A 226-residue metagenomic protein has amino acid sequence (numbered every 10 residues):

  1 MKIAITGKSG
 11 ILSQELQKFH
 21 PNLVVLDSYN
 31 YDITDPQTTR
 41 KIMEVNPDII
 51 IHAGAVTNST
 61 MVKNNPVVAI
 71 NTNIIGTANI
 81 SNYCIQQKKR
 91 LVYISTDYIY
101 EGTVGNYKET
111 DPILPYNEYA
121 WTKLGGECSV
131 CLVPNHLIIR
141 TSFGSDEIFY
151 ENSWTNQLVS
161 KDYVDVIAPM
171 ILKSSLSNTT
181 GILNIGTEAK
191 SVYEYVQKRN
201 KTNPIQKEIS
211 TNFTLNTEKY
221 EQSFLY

Functional and structural regions predicted by a protein language model:
M1-H20: N-terminal Rossmann NAD(P)H-binding glycine-rich loop of SDR-like oxidoreductase domains
P21-K41: Adenosine-cofactor binding site in Rossmann-like domains, unifying the SAM/SAH pocket of S-adenosylmethionine-dependent
P36-T72: NAD(P)H-binding glycine-rich loop region in Rossmannoid oxidoreductase-like domains and their noncatalytic homologs
V56-T60, N64-V67, D97-Y116, E147: Active-site "gating" loop of Rossmann-like NAD(P)-dependent oxidoreductase/epimerase domains
N64-V92: NAD(P)-cofactor binding segment of oxidoreductase domains
L114-S142: Active-site Tyr-X1-5-Lys
T141-I148, L158-T187: Alpha-helical substrate-binding/gating segment
M170-N212: Mid/C-terminal beta-alpha module of Rossmann-like enzyme folds, strongest in SDR-family dehydrogenases/epimerases
